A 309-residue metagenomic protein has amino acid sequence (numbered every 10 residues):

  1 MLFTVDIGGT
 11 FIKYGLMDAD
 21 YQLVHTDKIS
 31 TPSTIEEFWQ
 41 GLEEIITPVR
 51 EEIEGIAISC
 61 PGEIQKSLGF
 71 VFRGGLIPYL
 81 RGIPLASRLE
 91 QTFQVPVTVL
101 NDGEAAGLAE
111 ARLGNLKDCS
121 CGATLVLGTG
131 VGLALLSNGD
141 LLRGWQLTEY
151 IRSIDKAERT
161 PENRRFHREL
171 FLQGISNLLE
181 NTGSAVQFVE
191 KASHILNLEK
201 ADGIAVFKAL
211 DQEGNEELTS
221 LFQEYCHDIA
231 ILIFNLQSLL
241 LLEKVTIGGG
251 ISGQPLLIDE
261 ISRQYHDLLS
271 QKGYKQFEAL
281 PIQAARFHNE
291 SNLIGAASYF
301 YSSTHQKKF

Functional and structural regions predicted by a protein language model:
M1-G55, K66-F70, L89-V95, R112-S120 (+2 more regions): ATP-binding/phosphotransfer module of carbohydrate and carboxylate kinases, centering on a glycine-rich
D6, A57-P61, T124-G130, A134: Short beta-strand segments
Q22-H25, L141-W145: Beta-strand initiation motifs
D27-I29, G75, W145: Short hydrophobic alpha-helix segments
S30-S33, Y79, T148-I151: A short acidic/small-residue loop/turn micro-motif
G69-G82: A charged helix-plus-loop insertion that forms the helical arch/lid used to bind and gate nucleic-acid substrates
V97-G103: General beta-strand structural signal in soluble alpha/beta enzymes
G103, V131, G250-I251: Active-site metal-binding loops of divalent metal-dependent hydrolases
